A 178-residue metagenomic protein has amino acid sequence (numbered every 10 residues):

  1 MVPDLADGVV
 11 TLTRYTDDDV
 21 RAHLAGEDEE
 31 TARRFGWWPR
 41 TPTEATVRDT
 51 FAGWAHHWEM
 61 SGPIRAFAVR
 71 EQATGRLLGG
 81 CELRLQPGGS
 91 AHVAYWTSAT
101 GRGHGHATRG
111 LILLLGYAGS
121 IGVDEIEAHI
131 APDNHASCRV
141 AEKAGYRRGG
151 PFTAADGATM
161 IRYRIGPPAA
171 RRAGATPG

Functional and structural regions predicted by a protein language model:
M1-T100, Y117, I121, G149-G150 (+1 more regions): GNAT-family acyltransferases
G75, G105, G122, N134: Conserved G/P- and acidic residue-centered "switch" motifs that form tight phosphate/ATP-binding loops in soluble
T97, G103-Y117, H135-K143: Conserved acetyl-CoA-binding loop-helix of GNAT-fold acetyltransferases
S120-I130: Conserved GNAT acetyl-CoA-binding A-motif
A128-C138, D156: Conserved beta-strand-loop-alpha-helix junction that forms the acyl-donor binding cleft
G145-R147: A SAM-dependent methyltransferase catalytic signature shared across enzymes that methylate proteins
